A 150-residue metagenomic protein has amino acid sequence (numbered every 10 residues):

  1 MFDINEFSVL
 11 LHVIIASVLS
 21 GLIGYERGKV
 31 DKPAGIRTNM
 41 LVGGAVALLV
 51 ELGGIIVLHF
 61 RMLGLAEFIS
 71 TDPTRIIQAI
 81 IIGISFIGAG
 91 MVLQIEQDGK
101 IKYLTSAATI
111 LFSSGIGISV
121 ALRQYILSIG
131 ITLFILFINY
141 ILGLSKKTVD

Functional and structural regions predicted by a protein language model:
M1-I76, R123-G130, Y140, L144-S145: Alpha-helical transmembrane segments and their membrane-interface boundaries that form or gate the permeation pathway
G21, Y25, I87-M91, S114-I118: Alpha-helical transmembrane segments of multipass membrane proteins
L41-E51, T105-S119: Small-residue-rich segments of transmembrane alpha-helices in multi-pass membrane proteins, especially helix faces
R75-V92: Hydrophobic, membrane-facing alpha-helical anchors
Q94-T105: Short, amphipathic, aromatic/basic-enriched membrane-interface segments that mark the entry/exit of transmembrane
Q97, S114-Y125: Membrane-helix boundary connector in multi-pass membrane proteins
F134-I135: Transmembrane alpha-helical core residues of multi-pass small-molecule transporters, especially secondary transporters
K147-D150: A conserved regulatory-domain signal marking ACT and ACT-like small-molecule sensing domains and adjacent regulatory
